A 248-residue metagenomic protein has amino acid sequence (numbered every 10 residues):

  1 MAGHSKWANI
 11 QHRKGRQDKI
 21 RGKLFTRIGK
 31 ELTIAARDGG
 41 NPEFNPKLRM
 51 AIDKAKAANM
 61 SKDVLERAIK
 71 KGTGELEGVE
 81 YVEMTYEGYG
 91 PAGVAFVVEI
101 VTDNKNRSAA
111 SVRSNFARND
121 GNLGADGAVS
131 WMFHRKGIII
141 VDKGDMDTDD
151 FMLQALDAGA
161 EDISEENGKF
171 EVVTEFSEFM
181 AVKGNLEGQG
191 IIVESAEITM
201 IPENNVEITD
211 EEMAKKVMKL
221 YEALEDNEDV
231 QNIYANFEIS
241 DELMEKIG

Functional and structural regions predicted by a protein language model:
M1-G124, A128-I138, T199, G248: N-terminal cationic and glycine-rich segments that engage phosphates or anionic surfaces
I138-G248: Positively charged, low-complexity, intrinsically disordered RNA-binding extensions
